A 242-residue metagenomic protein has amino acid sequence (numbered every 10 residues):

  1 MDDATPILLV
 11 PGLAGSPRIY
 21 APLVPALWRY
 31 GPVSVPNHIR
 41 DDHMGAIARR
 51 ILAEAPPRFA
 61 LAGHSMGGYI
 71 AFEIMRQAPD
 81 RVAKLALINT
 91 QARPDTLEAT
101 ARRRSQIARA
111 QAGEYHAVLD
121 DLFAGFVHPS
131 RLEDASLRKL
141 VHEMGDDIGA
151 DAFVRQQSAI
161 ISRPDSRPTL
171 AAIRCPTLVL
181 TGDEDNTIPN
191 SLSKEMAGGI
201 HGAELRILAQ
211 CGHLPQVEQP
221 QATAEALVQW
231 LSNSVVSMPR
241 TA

Functional and structural regions predicted by a protein language model:
M1-R50: Conserved HGGG/HGGXW glycine-rich cap/lid loop of the alpha/beta-hydrolase fold
M44, R76-Q77, R81-D120: Flexible "cap/lid" loop of the alpha/beta hydrolase fold
G63-G67, A71: Gly/Ala-rich beta-loop-alpha elbow adjacent to hydrolase catalytic centers
D95-E98, G113-A172: Conserved alpha/beta-hydrolase catalytic His-Asp/Glu region
I173, V179-T181, D185: Short beta-strand/loop motif that positions the catalytic acidic residue of the alpha/beta-hydrolase fold
C175, P189-G198: Short alpha-helix in the alpha/beta-hydrolase fold that links the catalytic acid
K194-H213: Catalytic histidine neighborhood in serine/cysteine hydrolases with alpha/beta-hydrolase-type architecture
C211-A224: Catalytic histidine-centered segment of alpha/beta-hydrolase-like enzymes
